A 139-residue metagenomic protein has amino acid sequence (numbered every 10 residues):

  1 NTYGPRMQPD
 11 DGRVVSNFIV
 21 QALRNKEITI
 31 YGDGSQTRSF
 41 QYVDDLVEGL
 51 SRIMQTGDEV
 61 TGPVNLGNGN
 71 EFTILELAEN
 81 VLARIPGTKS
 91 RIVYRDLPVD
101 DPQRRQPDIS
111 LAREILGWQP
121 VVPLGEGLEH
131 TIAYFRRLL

Functional and structural regions predicted by a protein language model:
N1, P5, V20-L139: C-terminal substrate-binding subdomain of Rossmann-fold SDR/epimerase-dehydratase oxidoreductases
R6-D10: Short, solvent-exposed loop/turn segments at secondary-structure boundaries
